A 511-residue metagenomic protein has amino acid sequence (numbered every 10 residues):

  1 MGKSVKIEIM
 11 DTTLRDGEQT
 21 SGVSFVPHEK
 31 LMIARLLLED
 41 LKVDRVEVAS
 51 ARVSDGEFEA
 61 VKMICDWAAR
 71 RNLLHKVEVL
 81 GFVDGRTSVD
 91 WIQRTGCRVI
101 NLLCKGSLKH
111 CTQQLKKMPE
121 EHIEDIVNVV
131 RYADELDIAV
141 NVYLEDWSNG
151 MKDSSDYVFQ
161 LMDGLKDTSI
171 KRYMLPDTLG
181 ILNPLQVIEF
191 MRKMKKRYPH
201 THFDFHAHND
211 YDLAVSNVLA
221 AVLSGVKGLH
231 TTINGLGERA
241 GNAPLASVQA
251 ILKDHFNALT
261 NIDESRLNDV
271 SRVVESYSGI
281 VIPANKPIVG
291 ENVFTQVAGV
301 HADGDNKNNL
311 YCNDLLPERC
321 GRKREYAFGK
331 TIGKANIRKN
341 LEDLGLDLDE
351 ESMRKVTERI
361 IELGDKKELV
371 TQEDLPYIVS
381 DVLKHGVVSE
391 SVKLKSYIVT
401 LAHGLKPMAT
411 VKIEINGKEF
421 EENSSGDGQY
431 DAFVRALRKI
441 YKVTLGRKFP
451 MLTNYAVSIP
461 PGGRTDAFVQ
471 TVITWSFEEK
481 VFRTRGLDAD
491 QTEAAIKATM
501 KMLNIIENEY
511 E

Functional and structural regions predicted by a protein language model:
M1-G85, E325-F328, N340: N-terminal capping/small domains of soluble enzymes
K6-T13, N257-N423, G463-Q470: A mid-to-C-terminal "edge-of-domain" accessory segment
E8-T12, D16, D44-V48, L73-G81 (+6 more regions): Hydrophobic faces of well-ordered beta-strands that scaffold small-molecule active sites in alpha/beta enzyme cores
Q19-T20, S24, E29-I33, L38 (+2 more regions): Non-catalytic terminal/interface segments that mediate subunit docking, oligomerization, and allosteric communication
K42-A68, C104-K117, E145-G150, M174-L185 (+1 more regions): Glycine-rich, proline-tolerant flexible connector loops at the mouths of alpha/beta enzymes
R45, S50, R71-N141, D146-V158: Active-site beta->alpha loop and helix N-cap motifs at the rims of alpha/beta catalytic domains
S54-G81, E121-I138, V142, I188-F205 (+1 more regions): Alpha-helix-loop-beta-strand connector modules within alpha/beta enzyme cores
G85-I92, D153-L161, Y211-V226: Catalytic cores of alpha/beta
